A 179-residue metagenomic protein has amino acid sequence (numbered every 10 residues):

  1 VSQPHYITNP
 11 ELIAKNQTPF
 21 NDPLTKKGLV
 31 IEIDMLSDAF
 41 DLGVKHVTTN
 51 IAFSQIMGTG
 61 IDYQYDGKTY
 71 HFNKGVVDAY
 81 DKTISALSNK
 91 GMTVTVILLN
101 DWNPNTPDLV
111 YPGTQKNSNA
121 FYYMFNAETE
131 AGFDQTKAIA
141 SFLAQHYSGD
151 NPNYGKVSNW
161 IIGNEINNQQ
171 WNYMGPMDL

Functional and structural regions predicted by a protein language model:
S2-I161, I166-L179: N-terminal substrate-binding region of glycoside hydrolase catalytic domains
